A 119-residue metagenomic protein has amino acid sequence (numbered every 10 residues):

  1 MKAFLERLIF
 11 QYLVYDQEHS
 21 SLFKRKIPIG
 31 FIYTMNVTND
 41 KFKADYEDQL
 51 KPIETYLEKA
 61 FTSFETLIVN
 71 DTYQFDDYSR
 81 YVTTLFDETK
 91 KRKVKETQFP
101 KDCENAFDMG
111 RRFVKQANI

Functional and structural regions predicted by a protein language model:
M1-Y56: Helix-loop-strand module that forms the ligand-binding subsite of alpha/beta enzymes
E54-I119: Glycine-rich phosphate/pyrophosphate-binding loop and the adjoining helix
